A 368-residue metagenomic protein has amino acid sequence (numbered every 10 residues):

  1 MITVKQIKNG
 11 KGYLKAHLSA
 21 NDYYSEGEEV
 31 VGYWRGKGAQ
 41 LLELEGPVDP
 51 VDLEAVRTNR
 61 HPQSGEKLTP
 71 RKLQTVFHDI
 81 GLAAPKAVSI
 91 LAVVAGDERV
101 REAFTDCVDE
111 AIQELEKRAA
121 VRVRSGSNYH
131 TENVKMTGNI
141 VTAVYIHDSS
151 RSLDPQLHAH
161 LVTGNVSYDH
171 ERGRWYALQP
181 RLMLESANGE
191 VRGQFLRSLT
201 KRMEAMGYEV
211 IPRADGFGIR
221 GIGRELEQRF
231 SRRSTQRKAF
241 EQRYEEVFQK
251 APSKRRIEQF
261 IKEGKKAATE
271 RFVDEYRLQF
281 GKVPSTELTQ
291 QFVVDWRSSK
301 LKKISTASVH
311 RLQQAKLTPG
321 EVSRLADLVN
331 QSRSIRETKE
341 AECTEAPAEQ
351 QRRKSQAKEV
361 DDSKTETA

Functional and structural regions predicted by a protein language model:
M1-T367: Intrinsically disordered, flexible peripheral segments
